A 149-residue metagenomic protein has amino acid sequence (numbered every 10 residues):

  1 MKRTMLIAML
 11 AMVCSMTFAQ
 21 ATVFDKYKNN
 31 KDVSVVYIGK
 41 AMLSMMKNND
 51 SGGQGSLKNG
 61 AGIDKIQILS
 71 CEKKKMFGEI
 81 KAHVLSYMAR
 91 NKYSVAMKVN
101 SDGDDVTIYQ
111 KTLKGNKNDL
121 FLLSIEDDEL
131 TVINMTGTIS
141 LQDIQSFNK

Functional and structural regions predicted by a protein language model:
M1-K26: Bacterial Sec-dependent N-terminal signal peptides
R3-L10, G62-E72, I144-F147: Short N-terminal helix-initiation segments at or just after the protein's N-terminus
M5, K75, I139: Residue-level detector of flexible, active-site-proximal loop/helix-junction positions within diverse enzyme catalytic
T17, S34-V36, I66-Q67, V106 (+1 more regions): A broad, low-specificity signal marking well-ordered, structured residues that form hydrophobic/aromatic
F18-Y27, M76-I80, L85-N91: Short low-complexity stretches enriched in small and charged residues
F24-K75, E79: Early exported N-terminus immediately downstream of N-terminal targeting peptides
H83-F147: Surface-exposed, polar helix/loop patches in the mature regions of secreted/periplasmic/lumenal proteins that form
